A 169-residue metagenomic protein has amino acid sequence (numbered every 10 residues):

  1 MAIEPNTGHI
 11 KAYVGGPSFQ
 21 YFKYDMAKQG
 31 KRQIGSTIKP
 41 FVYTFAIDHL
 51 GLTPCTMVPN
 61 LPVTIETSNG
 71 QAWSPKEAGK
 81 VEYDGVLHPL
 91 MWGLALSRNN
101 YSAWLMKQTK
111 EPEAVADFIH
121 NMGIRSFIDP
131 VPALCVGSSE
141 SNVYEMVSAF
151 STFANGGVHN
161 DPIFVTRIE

Functional and structural regions predicted by a protein language model:
M1-Q20, F164-E169: A short, well-structured edge-of-sheet supersecondary motif
A2, N6, G30-I38, G85-V86 (+5 more regions): Secondary-structure capping and boundary motifs in well-ordered enzyme cores
P5, F19-Y21, I47-T56, R125-F127 (+1 more regions): Secondary-structure transition/capping motifs at alpha-helix termini and the adjoining loop/turn into the next element
T7-G8, K31-N60, G93, A149-F153: Active-site SXXK
F19-G30: A short, polar/charged loop-to-alpha-helix boundary motif
L52-P112, H159: Conserved catalytic neighborhood of penicillin-recognizing serine enzymes
K110-S126: Short, charged, amphipathic alpha-helices and their helix-cap/turn boundaries
N121-E169: Active-site-proximal helix/loop microenvironment of the serine DD-peptidase/beta-lactamase transpeptidase fold
